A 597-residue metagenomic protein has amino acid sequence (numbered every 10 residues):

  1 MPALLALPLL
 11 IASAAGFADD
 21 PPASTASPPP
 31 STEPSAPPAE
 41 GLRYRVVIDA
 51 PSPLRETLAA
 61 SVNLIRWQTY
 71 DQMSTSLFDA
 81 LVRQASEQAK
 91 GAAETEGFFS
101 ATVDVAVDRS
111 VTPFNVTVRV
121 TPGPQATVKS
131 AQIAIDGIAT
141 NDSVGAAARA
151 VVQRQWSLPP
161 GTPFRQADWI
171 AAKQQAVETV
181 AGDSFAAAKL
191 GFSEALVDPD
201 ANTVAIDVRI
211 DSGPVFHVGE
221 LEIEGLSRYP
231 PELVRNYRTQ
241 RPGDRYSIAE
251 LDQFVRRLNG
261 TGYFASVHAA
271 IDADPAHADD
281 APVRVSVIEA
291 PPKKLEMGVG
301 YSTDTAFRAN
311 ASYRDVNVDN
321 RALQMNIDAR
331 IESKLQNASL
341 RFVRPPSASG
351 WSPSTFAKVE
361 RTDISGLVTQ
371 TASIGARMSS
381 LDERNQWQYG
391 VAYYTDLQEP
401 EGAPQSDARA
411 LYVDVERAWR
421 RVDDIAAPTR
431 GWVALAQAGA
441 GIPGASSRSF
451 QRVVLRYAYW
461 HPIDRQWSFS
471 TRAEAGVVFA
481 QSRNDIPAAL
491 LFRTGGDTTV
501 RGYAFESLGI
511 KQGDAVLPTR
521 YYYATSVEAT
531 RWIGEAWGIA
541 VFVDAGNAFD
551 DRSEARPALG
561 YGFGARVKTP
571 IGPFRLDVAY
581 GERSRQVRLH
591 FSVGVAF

Functional and structural regions predicted by a protein language model:
A3-A12: Bacterial N-terminal signal peptides
A12-S13, A18: N-terminal signal peptide c-region/cleavage motif recognized by signal peptidases
D19-E56, W67-T303, S312, N326-R344 (+2 more regions): Periplasmic polypeptide-binding modules associated with outer-membrane biogenesis and secretion
D142-Q153, S247-L435, T494, T498-G502 (+4 more regions): Gram-negative/organellar outer-membrane beta-barrel architecture
A281, R465-F542, D550: Extracytoplasmic gating/loop element in the C-terminal half of outer-membrane beta-barrel translocons and assembly
N310, R377, Y412-E416, L435-Q437 (+7 more regions): One-face residue pattern on beta-strands with alternating periodicity enriched for small/polar residues
G350, S354, V413-W460, W537 (+1 more regions): Surface-exposed extracellular loop regions of Gram-negative outer-membrane beta-barrel proteins
E399-A403, Q481-L491, S553, P557 (+1 more regions): Outer-membrane beta-barrel and related beta-rich outer-membrane complex signature in Gram-negative bacteria
